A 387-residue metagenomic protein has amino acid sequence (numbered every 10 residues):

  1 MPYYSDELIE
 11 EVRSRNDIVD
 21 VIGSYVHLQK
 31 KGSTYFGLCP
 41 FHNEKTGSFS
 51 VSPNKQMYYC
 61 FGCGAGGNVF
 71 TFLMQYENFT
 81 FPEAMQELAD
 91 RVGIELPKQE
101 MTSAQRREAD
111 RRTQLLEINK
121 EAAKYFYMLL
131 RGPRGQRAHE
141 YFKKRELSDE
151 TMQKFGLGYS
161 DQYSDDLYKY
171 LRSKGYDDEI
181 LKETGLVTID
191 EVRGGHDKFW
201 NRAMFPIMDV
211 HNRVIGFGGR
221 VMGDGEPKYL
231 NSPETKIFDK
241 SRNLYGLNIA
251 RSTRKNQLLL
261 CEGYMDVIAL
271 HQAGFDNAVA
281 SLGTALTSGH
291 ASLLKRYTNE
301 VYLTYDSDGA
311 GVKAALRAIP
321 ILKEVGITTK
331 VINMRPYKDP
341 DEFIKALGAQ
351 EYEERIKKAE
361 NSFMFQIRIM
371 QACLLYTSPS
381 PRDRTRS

Functional and structural regions predicted by a protein language model:
M1-A104, Q162, E354: N-terminal structured subdomain of primase-like DNA metabolism proteins
M1-Y4, K31, R107-A122, E140 (+3 more regions): Phosphate-handling DNA/RNA-contact segment within nucleic-acid enzymes
Q75-V92, R202-G219, E342: Structured, non-catalytic alpha/beta "coupling" segments that mediate domain-domain communication and provide generic
E83-R134: Conserved active-site segments centered on acidic
L260, N299-G309, I332-N333: Acidic beta-strand-to-loop metal/phosphate-binding motif
G289-H290, G309-K313, R317-E324: Glycine-rich phosphate-binding loops that contact phosphosugars or nucleotide phosphates
V331-S378: C-terminal or mid-to-C-terminal helical accessory/interaction module adjacent to the motor/catalytic core
Y376-S387: Single conserved hydrophobic/aromatic residue that forms the stacking wall/gate of nucleotide- or nucleobase-binding
